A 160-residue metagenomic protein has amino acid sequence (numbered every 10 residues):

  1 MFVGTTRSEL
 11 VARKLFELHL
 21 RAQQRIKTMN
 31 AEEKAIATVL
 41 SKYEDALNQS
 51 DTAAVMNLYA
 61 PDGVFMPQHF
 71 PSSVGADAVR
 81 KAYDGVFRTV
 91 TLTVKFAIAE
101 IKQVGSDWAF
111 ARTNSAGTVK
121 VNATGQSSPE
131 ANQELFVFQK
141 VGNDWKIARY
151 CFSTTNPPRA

Functional and structural regions predicted by a protein language model:
L15, A131-A160: Short beta-strand edge/turn micro-motifs at domain boundaries
F16-T28: Short, Lys/Arg-enriched N-terminal segments with co-localized hydrophobic residues within the first ~10-30 amino acids
A31-S41, D45, T52-G105, T113-N114 (+1 more regions): A solvent-exposed, acidic/Ser-Thr-rich amphipathic alpha-helical stretch
I101-A109, F138-D144: A short, structured loop/turn motif at beta-sheet edges
G117-V121, F138: Beta-strand elements of well-folded, non-transmembrane domains
